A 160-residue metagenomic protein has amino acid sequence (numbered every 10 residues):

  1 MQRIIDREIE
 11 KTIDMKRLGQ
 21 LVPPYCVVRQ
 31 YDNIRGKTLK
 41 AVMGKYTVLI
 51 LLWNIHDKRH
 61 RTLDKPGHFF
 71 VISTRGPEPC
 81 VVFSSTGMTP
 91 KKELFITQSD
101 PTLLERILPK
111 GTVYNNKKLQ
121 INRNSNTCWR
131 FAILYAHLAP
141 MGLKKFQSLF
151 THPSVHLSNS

Functional and structural regions predicted by a protein language model:
M1-C80: Cysteine protease catalytic domains with a Cys-His-Asp triad
Q30, N115, Y135-S160: Contiguous terminal or domain-adjacent regions that often encompass a lipid-handling module or interaction segment
L39-K40, P101-E105, S158-S160: Short amphipathic alpha-helical segments and helix-helix/interface helices
T47-K144: Cysteine protease-like catalytic core of ubiquitin/ubiquitin-like
